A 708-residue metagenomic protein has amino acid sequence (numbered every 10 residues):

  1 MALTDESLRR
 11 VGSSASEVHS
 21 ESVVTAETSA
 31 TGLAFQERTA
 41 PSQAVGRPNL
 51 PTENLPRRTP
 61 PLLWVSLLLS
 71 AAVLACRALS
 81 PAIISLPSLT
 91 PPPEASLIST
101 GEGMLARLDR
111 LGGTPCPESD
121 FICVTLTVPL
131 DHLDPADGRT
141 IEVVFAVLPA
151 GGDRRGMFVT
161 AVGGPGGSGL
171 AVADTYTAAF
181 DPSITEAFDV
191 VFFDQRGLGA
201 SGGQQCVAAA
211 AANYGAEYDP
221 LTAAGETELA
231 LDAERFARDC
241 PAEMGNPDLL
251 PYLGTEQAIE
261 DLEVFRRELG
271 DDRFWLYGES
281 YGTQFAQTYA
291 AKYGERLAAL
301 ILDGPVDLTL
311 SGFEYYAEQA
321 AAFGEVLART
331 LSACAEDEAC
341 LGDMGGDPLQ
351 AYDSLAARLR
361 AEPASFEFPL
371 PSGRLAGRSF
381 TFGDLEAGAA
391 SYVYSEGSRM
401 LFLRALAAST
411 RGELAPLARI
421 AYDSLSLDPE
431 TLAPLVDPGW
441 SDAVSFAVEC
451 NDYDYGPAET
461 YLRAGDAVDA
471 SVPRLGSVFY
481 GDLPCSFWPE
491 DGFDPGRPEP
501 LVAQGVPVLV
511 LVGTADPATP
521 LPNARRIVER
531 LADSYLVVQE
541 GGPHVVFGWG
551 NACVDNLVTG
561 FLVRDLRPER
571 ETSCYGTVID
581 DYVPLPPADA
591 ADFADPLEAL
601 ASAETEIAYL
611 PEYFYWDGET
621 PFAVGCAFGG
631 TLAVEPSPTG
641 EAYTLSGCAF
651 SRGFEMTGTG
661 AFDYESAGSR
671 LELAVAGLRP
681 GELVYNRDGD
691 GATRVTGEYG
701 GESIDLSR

Functional and structural regions predicted by a protein language model:
V23, S29, T52, C76-T100: Ser/Thr-rich, Proline-interspersed low-complexity disordered segments
L55-L63: Bacterial N-terminal signal peptides that target proteins for export
W64-A75: Bacterial N-terminal signal peptides
P93-D384, A447-E449, Y453-R708: Gly/Pro-rich cap/lid or specificity-loop segments adjacent to the active site
F368-A387, Y394-S398, A433-A443: Structural motif
A415-Y453, A458: Long, low-complexity segments enriched in small/aliphatic residues
